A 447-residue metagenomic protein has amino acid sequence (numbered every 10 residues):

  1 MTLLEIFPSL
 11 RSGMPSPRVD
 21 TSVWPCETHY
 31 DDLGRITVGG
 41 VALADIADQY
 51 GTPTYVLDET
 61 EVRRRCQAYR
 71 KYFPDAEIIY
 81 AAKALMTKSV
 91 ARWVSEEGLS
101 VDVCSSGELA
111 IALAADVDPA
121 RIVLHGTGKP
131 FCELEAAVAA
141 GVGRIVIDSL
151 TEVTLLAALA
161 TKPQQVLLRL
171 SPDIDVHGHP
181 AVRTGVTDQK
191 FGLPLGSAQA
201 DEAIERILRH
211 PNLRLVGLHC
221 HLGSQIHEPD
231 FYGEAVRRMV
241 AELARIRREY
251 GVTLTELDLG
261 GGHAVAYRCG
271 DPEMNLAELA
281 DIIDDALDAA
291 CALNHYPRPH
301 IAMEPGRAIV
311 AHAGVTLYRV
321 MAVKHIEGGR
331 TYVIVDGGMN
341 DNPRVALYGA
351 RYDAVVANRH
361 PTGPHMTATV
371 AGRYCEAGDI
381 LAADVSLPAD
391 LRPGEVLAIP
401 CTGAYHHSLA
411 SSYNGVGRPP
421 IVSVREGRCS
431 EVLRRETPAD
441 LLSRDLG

Functional and structural regions predicted by a protein language model:
M1-Q164, D201, R209-H210, R214 (+1 more regions): A charged N-terminal "starter" segment
T2-P17, P172-K324, L387, N414-V416 (+1 more regions): Active-site loop/helix belt of alpha/beta enzymes
T37-G40, V56-R63, A84, K88 (+16 more regions): Electropositive phosphate-/nucleotide-binding environments in soluble metabolic enzymes
V62, K83, S105, A137 (+7 more regions): Conserved, mostly hydrophobic/aromatic
E77-I79, G98-S100, P119-V123, R144 (+7 more regions): Structural preference for beta-strand elements that scaffold enzyme active sites
A84-M86, G107, G128-P130, S149-T151 (+7 more regions): Active-site-proximal loop/turn and secondary-structure-junction residues that shape catalytic pockets, frequently
V90-A91, A114, L134-A139, L156-A160 (+6 more regions): Short acidic, glycine/serine/threonine-rich loops at helix termini
D288-C291, Y296-G447: Charged (often Lys/Glu-rich) extended helix/loop segments that serve as interaction or gating elements
